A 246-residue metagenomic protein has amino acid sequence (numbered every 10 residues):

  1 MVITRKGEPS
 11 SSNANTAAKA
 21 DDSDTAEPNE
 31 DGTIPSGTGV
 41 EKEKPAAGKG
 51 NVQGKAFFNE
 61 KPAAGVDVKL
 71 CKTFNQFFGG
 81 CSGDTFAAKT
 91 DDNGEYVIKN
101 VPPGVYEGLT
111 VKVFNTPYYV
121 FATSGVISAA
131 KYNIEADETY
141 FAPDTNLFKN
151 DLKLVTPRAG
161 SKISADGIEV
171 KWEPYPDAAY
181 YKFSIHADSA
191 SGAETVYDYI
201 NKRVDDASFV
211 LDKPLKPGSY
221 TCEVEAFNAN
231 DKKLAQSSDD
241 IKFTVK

Functional and structural regions predicted by a protein language model:
M1-K246: Long luminal/extracellular ectodomains of secretory-pathway precursor proteins
